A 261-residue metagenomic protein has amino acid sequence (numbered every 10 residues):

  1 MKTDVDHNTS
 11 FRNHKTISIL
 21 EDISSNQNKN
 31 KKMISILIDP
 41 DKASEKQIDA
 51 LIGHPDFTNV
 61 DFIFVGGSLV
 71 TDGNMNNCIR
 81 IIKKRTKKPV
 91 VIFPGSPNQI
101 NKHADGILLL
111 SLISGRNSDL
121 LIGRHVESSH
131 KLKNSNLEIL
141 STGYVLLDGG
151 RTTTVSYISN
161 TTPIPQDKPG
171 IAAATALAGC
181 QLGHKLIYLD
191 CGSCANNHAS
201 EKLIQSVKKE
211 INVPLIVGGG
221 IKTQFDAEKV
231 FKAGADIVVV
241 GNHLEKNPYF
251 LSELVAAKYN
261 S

Functional and structural regions predicted by a protein language model:
K2-I38, K133-N136, L140, D148: N-terminal amphipathic alpha-helix/helix-capping segment at the start of soluble metabolic enzymes
K32-I48, T154-I171, V217: Active-site mouth loops of central-metabolism enzymes
I34-I38, I63-V65, V90-I92, I107-L109 (+4 more regions): Hydrophobic faces of well-ordered beta-strands that scaffold small-molecule active sites in alpha/beta enzyme cores
V65-V70, S111-L120, C191, G220-I221 (+1 more regions): Glycine-rich phosphate-binding active-site loops on the catalytic face of alpha/beta enzymes
M75-S96, N197-K222, L254-S261: Alpha-helix-loop-beta-strand connector modules within alpha/beta enzyme cores
I92, P97-L109, K222-D236: Catalytic cores of alpha/beta
Q99-A174: Conserved anion-binding
I158-I204, E245, F250-L251: Glycine/Thr-rich beta-alpha phosphate-binding loop at enzyme active sites
